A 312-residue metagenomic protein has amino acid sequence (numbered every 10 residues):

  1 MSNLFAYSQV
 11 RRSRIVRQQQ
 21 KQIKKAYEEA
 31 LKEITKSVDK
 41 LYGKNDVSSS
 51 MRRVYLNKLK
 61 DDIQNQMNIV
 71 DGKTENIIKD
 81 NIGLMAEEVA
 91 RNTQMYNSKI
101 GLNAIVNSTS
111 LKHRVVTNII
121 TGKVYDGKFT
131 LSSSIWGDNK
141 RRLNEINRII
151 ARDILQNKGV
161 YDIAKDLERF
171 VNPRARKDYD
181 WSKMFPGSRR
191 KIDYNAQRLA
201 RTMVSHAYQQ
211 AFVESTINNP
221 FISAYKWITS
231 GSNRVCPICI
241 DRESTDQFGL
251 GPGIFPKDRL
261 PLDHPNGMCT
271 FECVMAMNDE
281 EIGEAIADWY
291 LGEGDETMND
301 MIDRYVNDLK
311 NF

Functional and structural regions predicted by a protein language model:
M1-M184, M277-F312: N-terminal leader/targeting and assembly helices and adjacent pre-domain segments
M184-A285: Acidic, glycine-rich two-metal-ion catalytic cores of nucleic acid-processing enzymes
